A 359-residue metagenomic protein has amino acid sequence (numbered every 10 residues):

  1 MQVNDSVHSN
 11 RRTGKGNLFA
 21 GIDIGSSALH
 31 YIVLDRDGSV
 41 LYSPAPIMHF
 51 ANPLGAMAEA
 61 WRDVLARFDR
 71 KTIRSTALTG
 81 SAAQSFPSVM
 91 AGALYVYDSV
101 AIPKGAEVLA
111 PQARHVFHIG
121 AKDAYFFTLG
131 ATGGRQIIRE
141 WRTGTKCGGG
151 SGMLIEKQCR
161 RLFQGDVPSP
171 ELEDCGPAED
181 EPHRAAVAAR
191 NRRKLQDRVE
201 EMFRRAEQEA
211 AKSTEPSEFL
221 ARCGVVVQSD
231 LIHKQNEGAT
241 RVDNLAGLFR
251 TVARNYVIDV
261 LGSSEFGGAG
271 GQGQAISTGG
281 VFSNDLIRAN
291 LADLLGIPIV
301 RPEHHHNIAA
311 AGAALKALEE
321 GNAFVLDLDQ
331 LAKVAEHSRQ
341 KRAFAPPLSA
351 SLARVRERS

Functional and structural regions predicted by a protein language model:
V3, N244-Q272: Phosphate/ATP-binding catalytic cores across multiple sugar-kinase/actin-like superfamilies, primarily ASKHA
S6-S39, A113-R135, E215, C223 (+1 more regions): Gly/Thr-rich phosphate-binding beta-strand-loop-beta motif of the actin/hexokinase/Hsp70
G16-R62, I137-T145: Short glycine-rich, Thr/Ser-proximal phosphate-binding strand/loop in the N-terminal lobe of ATP-dependent enzymes
A45-H49, V64-S99, A124-T128, I138: Short beta-strand-loop/turn "lid" adjacent to the catalytic site in phosphate-handling enzymes
S81-A83, T251, E265-L294, H305-A309: Glycine-rich phosphate-binding loops at beta-strand->alpha-helix junctions
A93-L94, D98-S99, A292-A311: Conserved phosphate-binding/catalytic loops in two-lobed NTP-binding clefts
A131, I137-K212, Q228, H306 (+1 more regions): Glycine-rich phosphate-binding loop plus the immediately following alpha-helix
A178-A188, E319-S359: Acidic, glycine/GT-rich loop-and beta-edge segments that sit at the periphery of enzyme/chaperone cores
